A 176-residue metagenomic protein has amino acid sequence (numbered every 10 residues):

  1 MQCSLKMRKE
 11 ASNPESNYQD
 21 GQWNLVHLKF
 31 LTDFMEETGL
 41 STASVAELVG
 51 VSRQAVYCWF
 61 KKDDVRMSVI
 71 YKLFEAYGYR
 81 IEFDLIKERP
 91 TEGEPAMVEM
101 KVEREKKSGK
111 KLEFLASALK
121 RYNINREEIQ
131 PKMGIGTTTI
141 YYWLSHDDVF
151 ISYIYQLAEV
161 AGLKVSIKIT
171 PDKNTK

Functional and structural regions predicted by a protein language model:
Q2-T38, G93-N123, K168: A short, Lys/Arg-rich alpha-helix, primarily the initiator
E37, L48, R121, K132 (+1 more regions): Residues within the alpha-helical elements of helix-turn-helix
G39-L40, S68, N123-I124, S152: Residue-level signal for the short linker/turn that defines the boundary of a DNA-recognition helix
S44-A46, E128-P131: Short alpha-helical "recognition helix" segments of helix-turn-helix
G50-V65, G134-V149: Recognition helix of helix-turn-helix/homeodomain-like DNA-binding domains that insert into the DNA major groove
S68-D84, I151-I167: DNA major-groove recognition helix of helix-turn-helix/homeodomain DNA-binding modules
D84-E94, T170-T175: Short amphipathic recognition helices of helix-turn-helix/homeodomain-type DNA-binding modules
